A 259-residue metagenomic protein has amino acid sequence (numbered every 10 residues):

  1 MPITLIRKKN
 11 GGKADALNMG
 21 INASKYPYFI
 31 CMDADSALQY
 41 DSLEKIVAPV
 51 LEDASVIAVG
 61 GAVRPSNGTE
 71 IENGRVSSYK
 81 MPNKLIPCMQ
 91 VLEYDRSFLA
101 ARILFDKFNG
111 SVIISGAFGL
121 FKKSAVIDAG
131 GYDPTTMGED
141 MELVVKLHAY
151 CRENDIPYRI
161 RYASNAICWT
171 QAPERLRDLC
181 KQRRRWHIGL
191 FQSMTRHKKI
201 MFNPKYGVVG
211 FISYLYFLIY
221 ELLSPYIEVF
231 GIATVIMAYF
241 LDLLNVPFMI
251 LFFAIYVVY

Functional and structural regions predicted by a protein language model:
M1-A23: Conserved donor nucleotide-binding strand/loop of the catalytic core
K8, M32-A34: Catalytic metal- and UDP-sugar-binding loop of GT-A-like glycosyltransferases, i.e., residues flanking the conserved
K9, A14-A16, Y40-T136, R184 (+2 more regions): Long helical/loop segments within the catalytic core of UDP-sugar-dependent glycosyltransferases, especially the large
Y26, A34-S36: Short acidic donor-binding/metal-coordinating loop in glycosyltransferase active sites
F29: Short aromatic/hydrophobic "clamp" motif used to bind/position activated sugar donors
F108-N109, A172-Y259: Basic/Trp-rich segment in TM-proximal cytosolic loops or flexible interdomain/linker regions
A125-D128, T136-R161: A short, conserved alpha-helix in the catalytic core of glycosyltransferases
Y158-D178: Active-site donor/metal-binding and catalytic loop motifs of nucleotide-sugar-dependent glycosylation enzymes
